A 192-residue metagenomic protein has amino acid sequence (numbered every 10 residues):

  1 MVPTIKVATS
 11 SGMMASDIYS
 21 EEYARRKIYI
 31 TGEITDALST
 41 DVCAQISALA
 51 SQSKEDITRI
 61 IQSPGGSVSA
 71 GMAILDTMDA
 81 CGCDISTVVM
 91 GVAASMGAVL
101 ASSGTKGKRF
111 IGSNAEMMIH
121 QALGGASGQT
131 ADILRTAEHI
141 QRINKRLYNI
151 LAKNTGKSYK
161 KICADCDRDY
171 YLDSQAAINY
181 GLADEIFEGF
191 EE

Functional and structural regions predicted by a protein language model:
M1-E192: Terminal-region recognition feature
